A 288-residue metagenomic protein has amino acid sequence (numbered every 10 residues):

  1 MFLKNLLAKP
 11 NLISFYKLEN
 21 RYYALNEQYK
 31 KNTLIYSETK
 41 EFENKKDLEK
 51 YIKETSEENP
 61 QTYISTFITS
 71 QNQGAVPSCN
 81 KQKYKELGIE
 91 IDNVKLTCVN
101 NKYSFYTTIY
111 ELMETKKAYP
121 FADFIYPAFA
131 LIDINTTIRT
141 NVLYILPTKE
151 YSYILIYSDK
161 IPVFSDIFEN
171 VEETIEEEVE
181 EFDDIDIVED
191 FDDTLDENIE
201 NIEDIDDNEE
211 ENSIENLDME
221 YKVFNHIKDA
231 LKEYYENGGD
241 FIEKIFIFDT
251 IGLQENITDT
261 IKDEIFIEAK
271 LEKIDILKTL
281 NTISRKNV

Functional and structural regions predicted by a protein language model:
M1-V288: Hydrophobic/aromatic-enriched cytosolic interaction surfaces used to assemble or bind macromolecules
